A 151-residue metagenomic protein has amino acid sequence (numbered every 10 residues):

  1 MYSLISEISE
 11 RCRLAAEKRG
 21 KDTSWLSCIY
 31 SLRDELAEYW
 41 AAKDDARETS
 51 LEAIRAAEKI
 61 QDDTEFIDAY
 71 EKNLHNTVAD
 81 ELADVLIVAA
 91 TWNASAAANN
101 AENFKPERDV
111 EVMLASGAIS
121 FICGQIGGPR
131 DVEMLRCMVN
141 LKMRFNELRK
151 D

Functional and structural regions predicted by a protein language model:
M1-D151: Flexible "arm" and connector segments at domain edges
